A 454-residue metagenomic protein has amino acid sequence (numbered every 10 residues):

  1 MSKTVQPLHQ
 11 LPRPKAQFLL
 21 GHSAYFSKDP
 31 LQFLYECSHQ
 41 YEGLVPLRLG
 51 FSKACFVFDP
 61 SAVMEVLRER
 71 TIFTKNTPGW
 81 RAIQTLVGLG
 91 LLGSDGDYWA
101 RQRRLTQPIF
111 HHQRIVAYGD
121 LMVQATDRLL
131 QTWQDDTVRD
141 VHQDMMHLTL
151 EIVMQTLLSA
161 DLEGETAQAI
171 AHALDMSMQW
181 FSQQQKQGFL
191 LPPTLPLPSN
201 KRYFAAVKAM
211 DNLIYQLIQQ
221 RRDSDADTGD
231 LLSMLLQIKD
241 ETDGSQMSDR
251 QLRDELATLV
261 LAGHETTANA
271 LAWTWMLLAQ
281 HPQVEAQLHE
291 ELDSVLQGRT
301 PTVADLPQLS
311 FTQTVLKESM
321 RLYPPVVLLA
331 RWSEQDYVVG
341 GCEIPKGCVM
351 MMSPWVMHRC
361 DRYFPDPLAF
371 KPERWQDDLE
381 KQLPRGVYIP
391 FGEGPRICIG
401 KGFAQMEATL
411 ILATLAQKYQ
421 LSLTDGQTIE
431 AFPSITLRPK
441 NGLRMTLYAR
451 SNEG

Functional and structural regions predicted by a protein language model:
S2-L11, K75-I83, S94, Y98 (+3 more regions): Cytochrome P450 heme-thiolate monooxygenase catalytic core
S2-R101, V116-R128, A206-A209, Q335 (+2 more regions): N-terminal membrane-proximal hinge/A-helix region immediately C-terminal to the signal-anchor transmembrane segment
K3, P7, L11, Y35-S38 (+7 more regions): Cytochrome P450 proximal C-terminal region
H22-E42, N212, Q216, R299-G340: Conserved cytochrome P450 K-helix E-x-x-R motif and the immediately C-terminal K′/meander segment
T266-E291, G402-Q417: Cytochrome P450 catalytic-core helices
M352-L379: Conserved cytochrome P450 K-helix/beta-meander segment immediately N-terminal to the heme-binding cysteine loop
